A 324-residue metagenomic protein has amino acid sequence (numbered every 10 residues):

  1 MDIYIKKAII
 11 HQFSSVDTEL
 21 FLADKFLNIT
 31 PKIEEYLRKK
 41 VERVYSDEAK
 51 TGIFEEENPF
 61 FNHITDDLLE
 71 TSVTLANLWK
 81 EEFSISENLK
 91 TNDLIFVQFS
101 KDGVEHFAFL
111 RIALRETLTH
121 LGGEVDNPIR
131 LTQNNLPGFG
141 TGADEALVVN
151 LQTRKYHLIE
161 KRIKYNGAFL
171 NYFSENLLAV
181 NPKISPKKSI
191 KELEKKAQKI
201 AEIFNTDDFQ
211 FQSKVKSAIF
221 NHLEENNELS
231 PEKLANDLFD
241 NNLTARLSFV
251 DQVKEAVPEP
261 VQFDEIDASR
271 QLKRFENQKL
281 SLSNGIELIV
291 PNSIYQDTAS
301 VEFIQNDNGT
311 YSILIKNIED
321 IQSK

Functional and structural regions predicted by a protein language model:
M1-R274: Long, hydrophobic alpha/beta structural blocks
D240-K324: C-terminal structured domains
